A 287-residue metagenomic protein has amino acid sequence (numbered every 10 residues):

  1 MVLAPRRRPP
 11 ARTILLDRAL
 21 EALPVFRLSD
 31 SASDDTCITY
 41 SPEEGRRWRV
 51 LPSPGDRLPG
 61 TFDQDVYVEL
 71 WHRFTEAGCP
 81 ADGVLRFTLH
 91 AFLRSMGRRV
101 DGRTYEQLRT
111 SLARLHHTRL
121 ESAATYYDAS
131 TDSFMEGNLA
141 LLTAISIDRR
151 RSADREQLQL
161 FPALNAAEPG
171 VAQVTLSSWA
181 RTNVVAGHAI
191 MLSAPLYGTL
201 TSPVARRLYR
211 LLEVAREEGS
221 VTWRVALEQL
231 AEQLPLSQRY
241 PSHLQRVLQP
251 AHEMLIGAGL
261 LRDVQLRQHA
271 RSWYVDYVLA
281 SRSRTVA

Functional and structural regions predicted by a protein language model:
M1-A287: Charged, alpha-helix-forming regions
